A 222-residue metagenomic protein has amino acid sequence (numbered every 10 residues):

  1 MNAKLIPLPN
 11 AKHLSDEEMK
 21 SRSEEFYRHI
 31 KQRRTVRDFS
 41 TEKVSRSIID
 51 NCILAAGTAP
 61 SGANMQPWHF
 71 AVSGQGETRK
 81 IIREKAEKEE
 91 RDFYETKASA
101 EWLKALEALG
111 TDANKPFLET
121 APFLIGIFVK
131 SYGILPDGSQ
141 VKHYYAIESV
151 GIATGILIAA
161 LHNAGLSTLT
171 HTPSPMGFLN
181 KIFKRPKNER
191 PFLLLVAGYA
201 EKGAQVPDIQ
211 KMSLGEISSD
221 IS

Functional and structural regions predicted by a protein language model:
M1-V36, S40-I48, E84, D92: N-terminal accessory segments that position/regulate proteins before the catalytic core
N2-E18, R22, D112, L193-S222: C-terminal helix-cap and adjacent tail motif
R33, C52-A56, I125, S131-I182: Small-aliphatic-rich amphipathic alpha-helix that forms the alpha element of a beta-alpha
A55-G57, A108-A113, L179-K181, A204: Glycine-rich, charged/polar anion/phosphate-binding loops that engage phosphate groups from diverse ligands
G57-N64: Glycine-rich phosphate/pyrophosphate-binding beta-alpha loops
N64-P67, E119-A121, R190: Short, basic and Ser/Thr-rich N-terminal targeting/leader segments
V72-V150: Glycine/small-residue-rich phosphate/adenosyl-binding loop
R91-A98, K184-P207: A glycine-rich helix N-cap at a beta->alpha junction
